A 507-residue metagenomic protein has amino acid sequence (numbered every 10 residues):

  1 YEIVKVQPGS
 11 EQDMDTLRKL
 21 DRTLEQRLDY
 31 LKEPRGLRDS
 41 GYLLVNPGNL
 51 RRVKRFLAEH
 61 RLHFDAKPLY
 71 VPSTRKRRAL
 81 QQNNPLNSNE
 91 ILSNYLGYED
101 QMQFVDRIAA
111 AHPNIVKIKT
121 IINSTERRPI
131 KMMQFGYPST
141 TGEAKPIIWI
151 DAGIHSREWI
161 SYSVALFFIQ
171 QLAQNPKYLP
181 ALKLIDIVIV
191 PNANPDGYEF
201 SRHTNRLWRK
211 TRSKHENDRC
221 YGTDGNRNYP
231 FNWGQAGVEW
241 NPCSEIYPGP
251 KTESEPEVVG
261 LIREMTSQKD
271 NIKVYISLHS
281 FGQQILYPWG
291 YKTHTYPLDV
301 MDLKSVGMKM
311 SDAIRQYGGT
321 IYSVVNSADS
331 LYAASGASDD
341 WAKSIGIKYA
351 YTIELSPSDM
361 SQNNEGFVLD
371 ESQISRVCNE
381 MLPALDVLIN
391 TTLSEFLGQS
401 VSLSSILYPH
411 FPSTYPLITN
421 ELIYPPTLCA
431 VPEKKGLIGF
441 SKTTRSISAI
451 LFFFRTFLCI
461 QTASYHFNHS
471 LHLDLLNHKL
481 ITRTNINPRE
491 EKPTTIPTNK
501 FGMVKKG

Functional and structural regions predicted by a protein language model:
Y1-L417, L422-P432, G436-S441, S446-A449 (+5 more regions): M14 metallocarboxypeptidase catalytic domain recognition
